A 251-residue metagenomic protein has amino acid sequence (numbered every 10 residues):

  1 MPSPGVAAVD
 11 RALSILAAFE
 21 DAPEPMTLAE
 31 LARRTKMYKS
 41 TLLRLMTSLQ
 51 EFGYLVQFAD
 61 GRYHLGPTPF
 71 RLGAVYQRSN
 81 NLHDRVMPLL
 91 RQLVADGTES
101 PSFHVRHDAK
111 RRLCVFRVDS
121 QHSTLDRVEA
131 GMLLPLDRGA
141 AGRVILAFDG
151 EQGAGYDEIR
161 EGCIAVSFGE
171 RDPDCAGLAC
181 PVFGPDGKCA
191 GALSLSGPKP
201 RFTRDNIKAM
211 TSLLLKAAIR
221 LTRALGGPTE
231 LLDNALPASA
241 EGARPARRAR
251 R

Functional and structural regions predicted by a protein language model:
M1-Q77, T222-A224: N-terminal helix-turn-helix
L55-V56, H104, V182: A structural signal for short hydrophobic beta-strand segments in well-ordered beta-sheet cores
H64-E151: Amphipathic alpha-helical effector-binding/dimerization core of metabolite-sensing transcriptional regulators
A109, G162, P185-D186: Residue-level recognition of short loop/turn positions
Q152-Y156, G162-F168, P173-D174, A192-R251: Juxtadomain coupling helices with adjacent low-complexity linkers
L178-D186: A short, hydrophobic, proline-anchored segment that marks a local hinge/packing element in signaling and regulatory
C189: Glycine-rich acetyl-CoA-binding "A-motif" of GNAT/NAT acetyltransferases
